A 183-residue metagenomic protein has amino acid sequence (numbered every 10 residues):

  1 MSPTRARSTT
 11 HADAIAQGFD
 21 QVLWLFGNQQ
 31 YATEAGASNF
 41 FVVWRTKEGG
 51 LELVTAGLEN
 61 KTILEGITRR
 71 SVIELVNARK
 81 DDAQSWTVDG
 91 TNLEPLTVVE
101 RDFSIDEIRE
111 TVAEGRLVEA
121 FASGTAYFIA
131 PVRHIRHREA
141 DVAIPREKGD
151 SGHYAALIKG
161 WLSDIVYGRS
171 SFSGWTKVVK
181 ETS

Functional and structural regions predicted by a protein language model:
M1-S183: Helix-start/capping segments and mature chain N-termini
